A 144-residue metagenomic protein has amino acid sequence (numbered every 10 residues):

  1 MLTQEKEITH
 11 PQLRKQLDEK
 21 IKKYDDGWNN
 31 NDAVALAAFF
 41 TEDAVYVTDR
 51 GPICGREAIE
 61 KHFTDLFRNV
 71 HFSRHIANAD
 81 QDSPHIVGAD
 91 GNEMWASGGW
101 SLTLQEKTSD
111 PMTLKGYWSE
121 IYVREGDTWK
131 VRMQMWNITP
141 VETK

Functional and structural regions predicted by a protein language model:
M1-E42, T143-K144: Short, low-complexity N-terminal intrinsically disordered segments enriched in polar/charged residues
L2-E7, G91, S101, R124-E125: Short S/T/G/P-rich N-terminal loop/turn motif that feeds into the first structured element of a domain
R14-Q16, K20, A33-N92, G99 (+1 more regions): A solvent-exposed, acidic/Ser-Thr-rich amphipathic alpha-helical stretch
N29, L102-E106, Y122: Beta-strand elements of well-folded, non-transmembrane domains
F40, W100-L102, M135-I138: Short beta-strand segments enriched in hydrophobic/aromatic residues within well-folded beta-rich domains
P84-M94, K107, Y122-K130: A short, structured loop/turn motif at beta-sheet edges
K107-S109, V141-K144: A short, polar/proline- and glycine-enriched secondary-structure boundary/capping micro-motif
K115-T143: Short beta-strand edge/turn micro-motifs at domain boundaries
